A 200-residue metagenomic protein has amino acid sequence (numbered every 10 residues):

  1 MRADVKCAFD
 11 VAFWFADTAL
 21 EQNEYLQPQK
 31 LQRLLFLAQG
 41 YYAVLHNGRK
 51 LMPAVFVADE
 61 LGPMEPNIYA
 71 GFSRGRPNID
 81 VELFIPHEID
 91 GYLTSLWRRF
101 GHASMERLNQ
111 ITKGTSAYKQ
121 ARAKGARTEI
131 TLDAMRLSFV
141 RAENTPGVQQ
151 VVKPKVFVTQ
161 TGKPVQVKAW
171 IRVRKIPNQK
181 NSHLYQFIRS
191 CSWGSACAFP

Functional and structural regions predicted by a protein language model:
M1-P200: Domain-edge interaction signal
